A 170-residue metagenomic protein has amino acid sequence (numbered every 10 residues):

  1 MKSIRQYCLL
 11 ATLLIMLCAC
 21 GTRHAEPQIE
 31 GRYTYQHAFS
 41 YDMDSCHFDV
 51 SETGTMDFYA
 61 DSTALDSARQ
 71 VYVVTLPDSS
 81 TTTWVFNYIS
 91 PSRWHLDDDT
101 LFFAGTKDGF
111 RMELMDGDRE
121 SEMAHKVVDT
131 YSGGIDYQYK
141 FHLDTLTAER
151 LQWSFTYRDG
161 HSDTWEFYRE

Functional and structural regions predicted by a protein language model:
M1-A19: Sec-dependent bacterial lipoprotein signal peptides
C20-E170: Lipid interaction determinants
